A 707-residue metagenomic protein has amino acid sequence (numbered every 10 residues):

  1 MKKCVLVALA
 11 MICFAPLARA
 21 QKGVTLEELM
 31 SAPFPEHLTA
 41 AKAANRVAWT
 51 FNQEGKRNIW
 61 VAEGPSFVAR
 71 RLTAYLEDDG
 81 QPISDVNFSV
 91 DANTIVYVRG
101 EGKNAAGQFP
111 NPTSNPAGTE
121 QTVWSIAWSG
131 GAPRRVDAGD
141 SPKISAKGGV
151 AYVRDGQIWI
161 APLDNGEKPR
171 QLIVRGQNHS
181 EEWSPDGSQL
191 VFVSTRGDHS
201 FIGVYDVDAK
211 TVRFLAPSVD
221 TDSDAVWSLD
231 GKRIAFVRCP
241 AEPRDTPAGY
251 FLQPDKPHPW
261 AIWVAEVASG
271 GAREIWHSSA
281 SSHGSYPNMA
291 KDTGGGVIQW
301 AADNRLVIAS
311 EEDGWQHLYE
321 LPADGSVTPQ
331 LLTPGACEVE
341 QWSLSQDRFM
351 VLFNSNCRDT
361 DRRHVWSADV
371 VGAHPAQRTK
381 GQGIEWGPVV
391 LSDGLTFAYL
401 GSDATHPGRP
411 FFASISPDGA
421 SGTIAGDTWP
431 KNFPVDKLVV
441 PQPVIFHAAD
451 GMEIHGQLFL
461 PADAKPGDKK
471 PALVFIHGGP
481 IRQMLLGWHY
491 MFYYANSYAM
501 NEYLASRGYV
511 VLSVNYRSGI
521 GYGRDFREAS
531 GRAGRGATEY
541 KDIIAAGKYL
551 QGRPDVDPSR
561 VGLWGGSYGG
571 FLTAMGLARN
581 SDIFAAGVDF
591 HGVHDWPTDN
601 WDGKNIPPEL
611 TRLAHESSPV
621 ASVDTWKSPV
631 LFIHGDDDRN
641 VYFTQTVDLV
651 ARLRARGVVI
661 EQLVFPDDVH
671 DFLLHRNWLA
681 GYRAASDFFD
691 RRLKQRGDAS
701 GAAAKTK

Functional and structural regions predicted by a protein language model:
P16-A20: Sec/Tat signal peptide C-region and signal peptidase I cleavage site
E27-N58: Beta-strand-rich domains and repeat architectures in extracellular enzymes and scaffolds, especially beta-propellers
K42-A43, V90-D91, S145-K147, P185-D186 (+4 more regions): Residue-level detector of Asp-centered blade-edge/turn motifs that repeat once per structural unit in beta-propeller
V47, I95, V150, G187-L190 (+4 more regions): Hydrophobic beta-strand positions that form the internal "hydrophobic ladder" of WD40/Gbeta-like beta-propeller blades
T50-W60, Y75-P82, V98-W124, P133-K143 (+13 more regions): A flexible loop/linker signature enriched in serine peptidases of the S9 family
E63-F67, A127-G131, P162-G166, D206-K210 (+4 more regions): Short loop/turn segments that connect beta-strands within beta-propeller blades
C239, G295, A309, Q377 (+1 more regions): Serine-hydrolase catalytic core recognition
